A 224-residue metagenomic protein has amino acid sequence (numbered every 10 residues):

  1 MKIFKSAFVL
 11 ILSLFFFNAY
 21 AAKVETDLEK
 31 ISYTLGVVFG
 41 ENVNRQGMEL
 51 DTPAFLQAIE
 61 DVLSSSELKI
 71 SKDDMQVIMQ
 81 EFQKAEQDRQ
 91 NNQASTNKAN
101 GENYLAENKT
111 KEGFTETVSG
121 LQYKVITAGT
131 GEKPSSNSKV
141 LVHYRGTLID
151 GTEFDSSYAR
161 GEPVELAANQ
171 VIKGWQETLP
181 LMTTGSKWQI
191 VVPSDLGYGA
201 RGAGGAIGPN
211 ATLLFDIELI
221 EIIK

Functional and structural regions predicted by a protein language model:
M1-F8: Bacterial N-terminal signal peptides that target proteins for export
I3, Y20-K224: Cross-family detector of peptidyl-prolyl cis-trans isomerase
I11-L14: Repetitive helical segments and hydrophobic/amphipathic motifs
F16-N18: N-terminal signal peptide c-region/cleavage motif recognized by signal peptidases
